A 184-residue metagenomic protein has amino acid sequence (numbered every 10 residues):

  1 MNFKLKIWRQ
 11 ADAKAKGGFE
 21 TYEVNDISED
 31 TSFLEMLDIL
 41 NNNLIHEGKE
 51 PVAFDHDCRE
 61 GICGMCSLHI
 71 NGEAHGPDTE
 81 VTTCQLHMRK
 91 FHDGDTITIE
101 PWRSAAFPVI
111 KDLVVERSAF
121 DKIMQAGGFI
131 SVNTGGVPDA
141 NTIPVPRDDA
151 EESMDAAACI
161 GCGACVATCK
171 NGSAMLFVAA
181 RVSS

Functional and structural regions predicted by a protein language model:
M1-S184: Signature of N-terminal electron-transfer/Fe-S-associated modules in redox systems
